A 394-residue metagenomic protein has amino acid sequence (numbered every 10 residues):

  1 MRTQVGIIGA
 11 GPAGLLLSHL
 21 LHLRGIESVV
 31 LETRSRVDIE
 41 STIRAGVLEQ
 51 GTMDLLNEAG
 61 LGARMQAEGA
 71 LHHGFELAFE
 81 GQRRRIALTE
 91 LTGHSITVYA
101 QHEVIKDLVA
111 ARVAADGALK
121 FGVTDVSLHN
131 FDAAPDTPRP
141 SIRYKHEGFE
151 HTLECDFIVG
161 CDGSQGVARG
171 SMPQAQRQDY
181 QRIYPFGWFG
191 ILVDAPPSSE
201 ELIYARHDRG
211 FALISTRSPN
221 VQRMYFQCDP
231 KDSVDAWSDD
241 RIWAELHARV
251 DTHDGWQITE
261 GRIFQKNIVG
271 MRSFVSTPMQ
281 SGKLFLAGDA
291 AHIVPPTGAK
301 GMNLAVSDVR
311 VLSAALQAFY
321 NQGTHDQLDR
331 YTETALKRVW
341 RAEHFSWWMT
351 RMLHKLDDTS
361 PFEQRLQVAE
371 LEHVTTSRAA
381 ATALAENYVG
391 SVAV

Functional and structural regions predicted by a protein language model:
M1-V5, L23-R24: Extreme N-terminal leader/targeting segments of oxidoreductases
I8-L23, L108, N267-H344, W348: Conserved mid-domain beta->alpha element of the FAD-binding
H22-I43: Glycine-rich FAD pyrophosphate-binding loop
V30-L31, G160, A287: Generic enzyme active-site microenvironment
S41-R44, E49-A115, H129-D132: Active-site-adjacent segment of FAD-dependent monooxygenases/related oxidoreductases
A110, G117, V123-S127, D132-N267: Conserved FAD-binding catalytic core of PHBH/FMO-like flavoproteins
A299, A314-V394: C-terminal helical "tail/cap" subdomain of flavin- and related membrane-associated enzymes
